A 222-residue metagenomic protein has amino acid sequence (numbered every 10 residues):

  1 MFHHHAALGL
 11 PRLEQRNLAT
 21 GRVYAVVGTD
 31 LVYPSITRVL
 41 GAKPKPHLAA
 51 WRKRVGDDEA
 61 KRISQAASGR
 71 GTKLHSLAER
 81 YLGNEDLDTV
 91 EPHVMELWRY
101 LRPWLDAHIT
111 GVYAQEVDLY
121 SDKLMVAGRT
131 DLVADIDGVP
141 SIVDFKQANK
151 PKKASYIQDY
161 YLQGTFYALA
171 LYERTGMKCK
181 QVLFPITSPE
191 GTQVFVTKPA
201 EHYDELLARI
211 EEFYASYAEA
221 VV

Functional and structural regions predicted by a protein language model:
M1-A127: Metal-dependent nuclease catalytic cores that hydrolyze phosphodiester bonds in DNA/RNA, characterized by
E91, V221-V222: Short, flexible loop/turn segments with low-complexity composition
E116-A220: Mg2+/Mn2+-dependent nuclease catalytic core
